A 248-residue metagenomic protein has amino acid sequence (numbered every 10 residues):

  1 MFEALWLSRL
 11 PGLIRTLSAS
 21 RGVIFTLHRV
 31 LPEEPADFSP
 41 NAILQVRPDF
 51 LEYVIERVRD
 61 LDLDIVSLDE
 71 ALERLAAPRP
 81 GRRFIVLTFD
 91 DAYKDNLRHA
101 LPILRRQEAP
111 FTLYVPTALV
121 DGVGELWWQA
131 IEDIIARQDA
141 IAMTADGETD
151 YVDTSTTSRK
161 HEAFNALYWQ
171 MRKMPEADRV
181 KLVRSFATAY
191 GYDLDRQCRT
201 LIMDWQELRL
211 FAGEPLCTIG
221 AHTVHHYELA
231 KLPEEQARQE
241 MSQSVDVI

Functional and structural regions predicted by a protein language model:
M1-I248: Catalytic alpha-helical scaffold of carbohydrate-active enzymes acting on polysaccharides/glycoconjugates
